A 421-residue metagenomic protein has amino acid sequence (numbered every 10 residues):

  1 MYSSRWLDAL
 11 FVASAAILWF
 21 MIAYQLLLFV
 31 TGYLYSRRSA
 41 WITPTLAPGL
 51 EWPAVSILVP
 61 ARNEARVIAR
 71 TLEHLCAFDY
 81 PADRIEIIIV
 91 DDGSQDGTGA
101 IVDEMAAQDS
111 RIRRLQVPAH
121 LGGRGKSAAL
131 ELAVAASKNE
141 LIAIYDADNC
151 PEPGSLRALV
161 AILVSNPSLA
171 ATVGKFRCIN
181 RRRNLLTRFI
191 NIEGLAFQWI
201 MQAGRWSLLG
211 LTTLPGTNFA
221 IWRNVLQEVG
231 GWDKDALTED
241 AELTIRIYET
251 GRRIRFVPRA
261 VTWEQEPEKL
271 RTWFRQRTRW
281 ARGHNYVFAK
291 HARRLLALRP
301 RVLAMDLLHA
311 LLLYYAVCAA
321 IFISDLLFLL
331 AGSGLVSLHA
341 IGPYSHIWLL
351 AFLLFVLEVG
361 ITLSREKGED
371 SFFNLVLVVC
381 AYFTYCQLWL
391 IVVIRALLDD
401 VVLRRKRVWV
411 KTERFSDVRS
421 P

Functional and structural regions predicted by a protein language model:
L27-L50, R293-H309, L327-P421: Juxtamembrane C-terminal module of membrane proteins
L28-R84: N-terminal signal-anchor transmembrane helix
P53-S56, E86, Q227, E242: Cell-envelope/extracellular polymer assembly enzymes that use nucleotide-activated donors
A82, D91-A100, A119-L121: A conserved acidic beta->alpha catalytic loop
A106, S110-E140, P153-L237, T278-A289: Long helical/loop segments within the catalytic core of UDP-sugar-dependent glycosyltransferases, especially the large
L237-L243: Acidic donor-binding loop at a coil-to-helix junction in glycosyltransferase catalytic cores that engages
T244-T262: Catalytic donor-sugar/metal-binding loop of nucleotide-sugar-dependent glycosyltransferases
